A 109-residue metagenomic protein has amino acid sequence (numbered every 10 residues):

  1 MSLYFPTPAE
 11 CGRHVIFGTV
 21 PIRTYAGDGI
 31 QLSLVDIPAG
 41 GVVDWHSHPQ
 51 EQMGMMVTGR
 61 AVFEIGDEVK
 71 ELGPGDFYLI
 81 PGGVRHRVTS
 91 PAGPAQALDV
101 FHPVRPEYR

Functional and structural regions predicted by a protein language model:
M1-G29: A short, N-terminal "cap"/entry segment at the start of jelly-roll beta-barrel domains of the cupin/DSBH fold
Q31, R60-V62, V69, R85 (+1 more regions): Structural motif
S33-S47: Conserved short histidine dyad/triad with adjacent acidic residue
Q50-Q52, M56-A61: Glycine- and acidic-residue-biased ligand/ion/polar-headgroup-sensing regions
E68-G82: Short acidic-glycine-tyrosine-enriched beta hairpin
G82-E107: Ligand-binding loop in jelly-roll beta-barrel domains
